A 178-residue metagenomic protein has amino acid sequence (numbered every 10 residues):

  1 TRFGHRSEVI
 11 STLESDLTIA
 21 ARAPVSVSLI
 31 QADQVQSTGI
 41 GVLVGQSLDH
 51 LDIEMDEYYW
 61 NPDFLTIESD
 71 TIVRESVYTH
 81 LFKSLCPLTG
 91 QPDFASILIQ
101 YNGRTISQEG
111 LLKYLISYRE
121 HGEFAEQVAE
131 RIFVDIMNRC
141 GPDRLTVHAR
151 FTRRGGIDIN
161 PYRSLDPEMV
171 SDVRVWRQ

Functional and structural regions predicted by a protein language model:
T1-Q178: N-terminal intrinsically disordered, cationic/polar leader segments that include organellar targeting peptides
